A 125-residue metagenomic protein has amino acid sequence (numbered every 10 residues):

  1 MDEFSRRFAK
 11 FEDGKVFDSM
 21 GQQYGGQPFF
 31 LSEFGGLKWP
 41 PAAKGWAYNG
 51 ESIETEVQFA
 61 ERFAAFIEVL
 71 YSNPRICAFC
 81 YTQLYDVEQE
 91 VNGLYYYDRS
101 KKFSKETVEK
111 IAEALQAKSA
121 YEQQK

Functional and structural regions predicted by a protein language model:
M1-R99, K110: Substrate-binding/catalytic cleft of secreted carbohydrate-active enzymes, primarily glycoside hydrolases
G93-K125: Catalytic cores of secreted or luminal carbohydrate-active enzymes
